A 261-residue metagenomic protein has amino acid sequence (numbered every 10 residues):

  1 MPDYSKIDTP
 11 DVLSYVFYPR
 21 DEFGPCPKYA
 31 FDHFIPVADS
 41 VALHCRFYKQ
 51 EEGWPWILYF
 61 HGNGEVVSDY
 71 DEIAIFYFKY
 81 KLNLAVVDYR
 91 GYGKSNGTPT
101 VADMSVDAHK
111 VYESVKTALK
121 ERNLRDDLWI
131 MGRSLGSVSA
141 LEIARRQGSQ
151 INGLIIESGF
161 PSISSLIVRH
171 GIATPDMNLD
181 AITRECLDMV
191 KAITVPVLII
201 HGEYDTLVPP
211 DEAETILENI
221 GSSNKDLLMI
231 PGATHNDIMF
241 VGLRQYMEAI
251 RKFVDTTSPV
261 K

Functional and structural regions predicted by a protein language model:
M1-P36: An N-terminal hydrophobic leader/cap segment in hydrolases
N63-F76: The serine-hydrolase catalytic nucleophile loop
Y77-N96: Conserved alpha/beta-hydrolase
P99-E121: Alpha/beta-hydrolase active-site loop
S139-V195: Hydrolase active-site cap/lid region
I193-T194, I199-H201, D205: Short beta-strand/loop motif that positions the catalytic acidic residue of the alpha/beta-hydrolase fold
Y204-V208, H235-D237: Acidic catalytic loop of the alpha/beta-hydrolase fold
A233-R244: Catalytic histidine-centered segment of alpha/beta-hydrolase-like enzymes
